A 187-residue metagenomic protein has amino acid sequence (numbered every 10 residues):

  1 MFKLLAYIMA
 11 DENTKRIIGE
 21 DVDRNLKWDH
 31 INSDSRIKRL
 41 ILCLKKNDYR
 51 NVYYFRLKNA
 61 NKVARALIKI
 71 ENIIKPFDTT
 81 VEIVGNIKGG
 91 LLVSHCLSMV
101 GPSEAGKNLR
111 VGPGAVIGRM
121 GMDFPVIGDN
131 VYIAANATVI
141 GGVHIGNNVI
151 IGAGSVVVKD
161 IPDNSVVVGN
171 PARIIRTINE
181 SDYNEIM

Functional and structural regions predicted by a protein language model:
M1-F77, N184-M187: Terminal amphipathic alpha-helical/low-complexity segments used for targeting or macromolecular assembly
L5-M9, I18, V22-K27, L40 (+5 more regions): Residue-level signal for functionally critical sites in structured catalytic/ligand-binding pockets
Y7, R56-A60, L67-I70, N108-P125 (+3 more regions): A signal for specific C-terminal beta-sheet/loop modules enriched in small/flexible residues with GP/PG/PP motifs
N13, D21, D29, S33-S35 (+6 more regions): Generic serine detector
T14, T79-T80, T138, T177: Residue-identity detector for threonine
F77, I83-V84, K88-H95, V100-P102 (+9 more regions): Left-handed beta-helix
S165-I186: Conserved beta-strand-loop-alpha-helix hinge in the C-terminal portion of ABC ATPase nucleotide-binding domains
